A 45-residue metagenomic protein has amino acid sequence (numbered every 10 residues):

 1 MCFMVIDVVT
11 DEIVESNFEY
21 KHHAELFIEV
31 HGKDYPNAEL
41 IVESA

Functional and structural regions predicted by a protein language model:
M1-E19, H23-V30: N-terminal acidic leader/helix
I13, E29-A45: Short, mixed-charge low-complexity intrinsically disordered segments
